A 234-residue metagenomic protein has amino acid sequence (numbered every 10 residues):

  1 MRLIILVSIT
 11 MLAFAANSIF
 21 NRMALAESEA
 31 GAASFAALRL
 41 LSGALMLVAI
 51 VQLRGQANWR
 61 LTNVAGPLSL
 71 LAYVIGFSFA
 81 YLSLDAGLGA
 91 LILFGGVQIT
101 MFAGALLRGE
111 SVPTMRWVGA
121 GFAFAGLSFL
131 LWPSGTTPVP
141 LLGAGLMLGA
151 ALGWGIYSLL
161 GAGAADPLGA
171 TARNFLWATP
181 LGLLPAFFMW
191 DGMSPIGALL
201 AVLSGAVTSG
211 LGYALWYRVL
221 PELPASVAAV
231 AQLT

Functional and structural regions predicted by a protein language model:
M1-A37, L68, I75-G76, A125 (+3 more regions): Glycine-/small-residue-enriched transmembrane alpha-helix faces in small-molecule transporters and effluxers
M11, A44-L47, T100-F102, L106 (+2 more regions): Transmembrane alpha-helical segments that form core, pore/gating elements of small-molecule transporters/exporters
A13-N17, V51-F94, F102, F122-F129 (+1 more regions): Specific transmembrane alpha-helical segments of multi-pass solute transporters/efflux pumps, especially DMT/EamA
E29-A32, D85-A86, P113, D166-G169 (+1 more regions): A helix-boundary/kink motif common to multi-pass secondary transporters, especially Major Facilitator Superfamily
S34-L45, L70-L71, S78-S111, A150 (+1 more regions): Specific alpha-helical transmembrane segments that line the substrate/conduction pathway and gating interfaces
L47, L70, V112-W132, A150-A151 (+2 more regions): Hydrophobic transmembrane alpha-helices of multi-pass small-molecule transport proteins
A57-W59, A90-F94, L107-F129, V139-A144 (+1 more regions): Loop-to-transmembrane alpha-helix entry segments
I75, G89-G96, G161-A178, S209-T234: Helix-helix packing/entry segments at the starts of transmembrane helices
